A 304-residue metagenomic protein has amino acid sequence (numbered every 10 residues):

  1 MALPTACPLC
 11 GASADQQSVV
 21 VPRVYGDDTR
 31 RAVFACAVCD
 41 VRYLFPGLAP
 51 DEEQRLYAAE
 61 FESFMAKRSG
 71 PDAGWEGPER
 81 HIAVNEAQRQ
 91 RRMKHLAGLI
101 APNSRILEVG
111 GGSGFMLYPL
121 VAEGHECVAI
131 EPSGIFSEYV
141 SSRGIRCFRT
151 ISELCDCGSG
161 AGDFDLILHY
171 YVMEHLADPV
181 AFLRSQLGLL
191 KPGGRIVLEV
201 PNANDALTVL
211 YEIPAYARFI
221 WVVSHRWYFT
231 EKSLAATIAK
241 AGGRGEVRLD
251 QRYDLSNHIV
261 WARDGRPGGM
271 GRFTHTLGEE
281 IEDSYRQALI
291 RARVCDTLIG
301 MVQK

Functional and structural regions predicted by a protein language model:
M1-Y170, P179-L183, L249-R252, G265-R266 (+3 more regions): Conserved N-terminal segment of class I S-adenosyl-L-methionine
C127, I196-L198: Hydrophobic/aromatic residues located in beta-strands of well-ordered beta-sheets within soluble catalytic
Y171, H175, H225: Histidine-centered divalent metal-coordination motifs
V180-R195: A short glycine-rich, Lys/Arg-flanked "PGG" loop and its adjoining helix->strand segment in the class I
L198-W227, K232-A239, V260-R266: Short, glycine-/aromatic-enriched active-site segment of Class I SAM-dependent methyltransferases
T237-G243, K304: A structural motif corresponding to the C-terminal end of an alpha-helix and its immediate exit/capping segment
